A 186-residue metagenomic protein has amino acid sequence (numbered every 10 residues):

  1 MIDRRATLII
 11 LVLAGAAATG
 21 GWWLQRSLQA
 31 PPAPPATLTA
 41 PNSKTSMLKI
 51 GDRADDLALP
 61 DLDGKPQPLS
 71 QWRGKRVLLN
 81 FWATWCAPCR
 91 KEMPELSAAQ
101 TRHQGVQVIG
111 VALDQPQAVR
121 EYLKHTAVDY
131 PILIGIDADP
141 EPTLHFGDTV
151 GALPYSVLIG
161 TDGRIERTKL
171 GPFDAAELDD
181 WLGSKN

Functional and structural regions predicted by a protein language model:
M1-R53: N-terminal targeting signals for export/organelle localization
S46-D52, D56-V77, T143-F146: A short beta-strand-turn-helix
R73, F81-A98: Conserved redox-active cysteine motifs that mediate thiol-disulfide chemistry, especially di-cysteine Cys-X(1-2)-Cys
K75-V77, F81-W85, Q115, A152: Short pre-active-site segment immediately N-terminal to redox-active cysteine/selenocysteine motifs in thiol-based
R76-V77, H103-V106, P154: Alpha/beta-hydrolase fold active-site loops
R90-A127, D137-L144: Structural microenvironment flanking redox-active thiols in thiol-disulfide oxidoreductases
K124-Y130, G135-G183: Thiol/disulfide oxidoreductase modules built on the thioredoxin-like
